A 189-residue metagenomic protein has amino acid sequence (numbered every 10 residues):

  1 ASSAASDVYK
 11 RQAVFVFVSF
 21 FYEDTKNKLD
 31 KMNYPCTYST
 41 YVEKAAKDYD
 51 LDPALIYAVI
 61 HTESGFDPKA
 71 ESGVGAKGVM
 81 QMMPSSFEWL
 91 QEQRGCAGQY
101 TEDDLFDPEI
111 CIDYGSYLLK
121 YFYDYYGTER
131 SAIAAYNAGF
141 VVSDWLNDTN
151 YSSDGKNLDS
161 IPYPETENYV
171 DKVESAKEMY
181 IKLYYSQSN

Functional and structural regions predicted by a protein language model:
A1-A5, Y9: Single conserved hydrophobic/aromatic residue that forms the stacking wall/gate of nucleotide- or nucleobase-binding
Y9-Q12, V173: Intrinsically disordered low-complexity regions specifically enriched for long asparagine
R11-F21: Hydrophobic alpha-helical membrane-insertion segments, chiefly the h-region of N-terminal signal peptides
F20-N189: Catalytic glycan-binding domains that act on GlcNAc-containing polysaccharides
